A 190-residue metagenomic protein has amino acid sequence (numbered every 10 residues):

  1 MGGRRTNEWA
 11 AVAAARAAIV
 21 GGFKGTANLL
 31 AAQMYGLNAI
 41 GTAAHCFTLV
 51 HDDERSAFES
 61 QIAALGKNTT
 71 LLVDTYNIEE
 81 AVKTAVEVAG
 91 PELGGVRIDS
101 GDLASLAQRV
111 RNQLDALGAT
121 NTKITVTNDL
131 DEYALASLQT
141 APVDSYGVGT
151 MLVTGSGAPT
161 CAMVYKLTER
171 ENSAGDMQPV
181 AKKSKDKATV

Functional and structural regions predicted by a protein language model:
M1-N121, L130-S137, A141-P142, T154 (+1 more regions): Buried, small/hydrophobic-residue-enriched core segments of structured protein domains
W9-A10, V164-V190: Hydrophobic, secondary-structure "cap" segments at the distal end of domains
G41, T125, S145-V148: Short hydrophobic alpha-helical runs that function as membrane-insertion/retention elements
A44, S100, G149, V164-Y165: Generic secondary-structure boundary/loop-capping signal
K67, E92, C161-M163, T189-V190: A generic structural signal for well-ordered coil/turn residues at beta-strand boundaries that shape enzyme active-site
D144-M163: Glycine-rich phosphate-binding active-site loops on the catalytic face of alpha/beta enzymes
